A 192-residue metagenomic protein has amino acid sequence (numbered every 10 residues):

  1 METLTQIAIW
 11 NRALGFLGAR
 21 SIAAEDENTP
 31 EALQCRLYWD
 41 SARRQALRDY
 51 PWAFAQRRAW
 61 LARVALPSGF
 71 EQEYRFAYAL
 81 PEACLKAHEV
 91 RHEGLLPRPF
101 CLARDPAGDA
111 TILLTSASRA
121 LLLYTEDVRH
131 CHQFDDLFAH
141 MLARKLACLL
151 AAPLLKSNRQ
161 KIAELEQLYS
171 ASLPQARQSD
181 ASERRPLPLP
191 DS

Functional and structural regions predicted by a protein language model:
M1-L37, S192: Short, extreme N-terminal leader segments that mark the start of a protein/domain
M1-T3, A8-I9, E93-S192: Internal mixed-charge
A13, L17-S21, A46, Y50 (+2 more regions): A generic secondary-structure signal for well-formed alpha-helical elements
R20, L85-E89, T111-L113: Generic detector of short, locally flexible boundary/turn motifs and exposed helical patches
E25, F54-W60, L187-L189: Short coil/turn segments at secondary-structure boundaries
E27-A46, Q160-Q178: Short secondary-structure subsegments characteristic of cysteine-rich extracellular domains
L33-P106, F134-L150, L154: Divalent metal-cofactor coordination and adjacent catalytic microenvironments
